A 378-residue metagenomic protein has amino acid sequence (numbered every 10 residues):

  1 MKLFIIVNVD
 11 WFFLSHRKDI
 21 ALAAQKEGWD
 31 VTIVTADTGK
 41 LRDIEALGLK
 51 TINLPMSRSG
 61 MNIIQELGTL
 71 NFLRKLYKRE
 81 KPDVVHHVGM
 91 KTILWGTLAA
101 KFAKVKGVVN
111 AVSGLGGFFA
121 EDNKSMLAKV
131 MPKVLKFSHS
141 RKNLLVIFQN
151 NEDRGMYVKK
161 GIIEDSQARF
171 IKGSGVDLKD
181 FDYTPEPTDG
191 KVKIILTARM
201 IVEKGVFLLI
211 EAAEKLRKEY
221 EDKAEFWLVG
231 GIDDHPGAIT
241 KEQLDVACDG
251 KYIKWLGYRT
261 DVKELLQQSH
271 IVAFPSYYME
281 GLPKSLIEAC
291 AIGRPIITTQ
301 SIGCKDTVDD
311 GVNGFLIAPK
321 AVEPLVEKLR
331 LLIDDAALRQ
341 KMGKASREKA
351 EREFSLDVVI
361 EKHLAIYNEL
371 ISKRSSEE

Functional and structural regions predicted by a protein language model:
L14-D19, V192, I201-K215, E323: A conserved mid-protein helix/loop that constitutes part of the nucleotide-sugar donor-binding site
T35-G39, T197, E225-I239: Glycosyltransferase donor-sugar binding loop
I52-N53, P132-Y183: Donor nucleotide-sugar binding/catalytic pocket of nucleotide-sugar-dependent glycosyltransferases
G230, I239-Y258: Nucleotide-activated donor-binding/catalytic signature segment of Leloir-type glycosyltransferases, i.e., the conserved
Q267-G281, R294-P295: Acidic donor-binding loop of glycosyltransferase active sites
P295-T298, V308: Short hydrophobic beta-strand element within catalytic cores of glycosyltransferases and related nucleotide-activated
D309-G311, F315-E323, L331-A337: Conserved acidic donor-binding segment of nucleotide-sugar-dependent glycosyltransferases
P324, L331, L338-E353, V359-A365: A short, well-ordered alpha-helix in the C-terminal region of glycosyltransferases
